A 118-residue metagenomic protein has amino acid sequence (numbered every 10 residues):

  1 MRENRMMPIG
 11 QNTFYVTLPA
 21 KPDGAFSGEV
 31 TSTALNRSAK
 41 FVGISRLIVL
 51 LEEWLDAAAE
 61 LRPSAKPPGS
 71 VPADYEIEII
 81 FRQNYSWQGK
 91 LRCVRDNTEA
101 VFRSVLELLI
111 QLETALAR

Functional and structural regions predicted by a protein language model:
M1-F14, P22-G24, V49-Y85, R118: Intrinsic disorder/low-complexity detector
R2-M7, V42, W87, L91 (+1 more regions): Proteins with a high burden of low-complexity, intrinsically disordered sequence enriched in S/T/G/P/A and R, requiring
P19-L35, R82-D96: Short aromatic-glycine-(Arg/Gly/Cys) micro-motifs in beta-strand/loop hairpins
L35-A39, L50-L51, L91-R118: Mixed-charge, glycine-accented linear interaction segment located at domain edges/termini
I44-R46: Extracellular/lumenal glycan-associated surfaces
